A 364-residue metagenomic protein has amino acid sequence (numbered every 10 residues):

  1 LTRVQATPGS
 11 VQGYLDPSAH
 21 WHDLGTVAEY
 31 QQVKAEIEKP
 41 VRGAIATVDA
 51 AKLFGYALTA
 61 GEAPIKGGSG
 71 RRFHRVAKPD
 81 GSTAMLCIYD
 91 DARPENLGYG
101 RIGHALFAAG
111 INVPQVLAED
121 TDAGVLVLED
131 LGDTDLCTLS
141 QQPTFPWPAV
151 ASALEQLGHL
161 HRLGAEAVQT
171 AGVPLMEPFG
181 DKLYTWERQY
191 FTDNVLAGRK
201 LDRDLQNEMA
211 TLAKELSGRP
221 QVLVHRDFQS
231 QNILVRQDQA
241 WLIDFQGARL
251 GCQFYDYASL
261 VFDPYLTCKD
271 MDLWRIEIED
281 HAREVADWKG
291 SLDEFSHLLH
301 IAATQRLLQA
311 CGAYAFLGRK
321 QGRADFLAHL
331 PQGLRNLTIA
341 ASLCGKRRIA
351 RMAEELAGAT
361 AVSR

Functional and structural regions predicted by a protein language model:
L1-P8: A short, conserved alpha-helix in the catalytic core of glycosyltransferases
Q12-D16, H20-V125, V222, R236-W241 (+1 more regions): Conserved NTP-binding catalytic cores of kinases and kinase-like/nucleotidyltransferase enzymes across multiple kinase
I65, H74-W186, Y190, L196-A197 (+2 more regions): ATP-binding pocket architecture of kinase catalytic cores
G70-A77, L86, L160, A210-Y257: Active-site acidic catalytic loop and adjacent metal/ATP-binding pocket of ATP-dependent phosphoryl transfer enzymes
Y99, P146-A153, Y184, D202-M209 (+3 more regions): Hydrophobic packing residues in well-ordered alpha-helices of helical domains and bundles
M176-F179, S291-A302: All-alpha amphipathic helical-bundle segments outside canonical DNA-binding/catalytic cores that form hydrophobic
Q189-G198, Q253-K289, A303-Q321, G333-A340: Active-site activation/catalytic loop segments of kinase-like enzymes and analogous catalytic loops in related
G312-R364: ATP/Mg2+ or Mg2+-diphosphate-binding catalytic cores that bind nucleotide phosphates or diphosphates via glycine-rich
